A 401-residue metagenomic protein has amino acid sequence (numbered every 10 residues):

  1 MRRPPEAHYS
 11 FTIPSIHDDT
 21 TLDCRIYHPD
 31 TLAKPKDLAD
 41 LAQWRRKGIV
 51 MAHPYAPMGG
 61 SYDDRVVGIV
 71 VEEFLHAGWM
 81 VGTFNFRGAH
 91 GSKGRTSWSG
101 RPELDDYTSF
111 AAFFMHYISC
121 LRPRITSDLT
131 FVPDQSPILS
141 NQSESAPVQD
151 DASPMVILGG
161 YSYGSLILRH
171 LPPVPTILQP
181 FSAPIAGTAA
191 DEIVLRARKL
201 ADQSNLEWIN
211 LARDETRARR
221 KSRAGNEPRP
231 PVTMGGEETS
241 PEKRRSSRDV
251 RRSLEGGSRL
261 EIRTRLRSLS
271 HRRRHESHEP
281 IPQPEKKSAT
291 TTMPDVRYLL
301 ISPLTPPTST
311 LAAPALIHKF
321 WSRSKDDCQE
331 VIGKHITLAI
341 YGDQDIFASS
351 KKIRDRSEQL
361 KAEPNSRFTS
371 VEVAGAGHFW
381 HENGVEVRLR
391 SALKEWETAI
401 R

Functional and structural regions predicted by a protein language model:
M1-W44: N-terminal cap/lid segment of alpha/beta-hydrolase-fold proteins
L38-A56: Short beta-strand element of the alpha/beta-hydrolase
M58, G94, A376-L389: Catalytic histidine-centered segment of alpha/beta-hydrolase-like enzymes
G59-I69, S350-K351: The serine-hydrolase catalytic nucleophile loop
I69-K93: Conserved alpha/beta-hydrolase
T96-V148, P175-R220, P230-E238, K243-R245 (+2 more regions): Alpha/beta-hydrolase active-site loop
P307-A312, I346-D355, H381: Conserved alpha/beta-hydrolase "acid-adjacent" motif
G333, L338-Y341, D345: Short beta-strand/loop motif that positions the catalytic acidic residue of the alpha/beta-hydrolase fold
